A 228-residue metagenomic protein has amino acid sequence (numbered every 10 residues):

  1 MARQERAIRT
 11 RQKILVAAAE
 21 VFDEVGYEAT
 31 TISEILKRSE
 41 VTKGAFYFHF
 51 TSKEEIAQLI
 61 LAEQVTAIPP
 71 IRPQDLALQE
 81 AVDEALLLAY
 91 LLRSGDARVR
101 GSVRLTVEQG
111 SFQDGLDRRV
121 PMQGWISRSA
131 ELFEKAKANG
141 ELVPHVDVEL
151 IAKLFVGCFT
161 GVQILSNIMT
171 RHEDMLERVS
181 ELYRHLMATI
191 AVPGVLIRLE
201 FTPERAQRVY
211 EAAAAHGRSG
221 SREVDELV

Functional and structural regions predicted by a protein language model:
M1-V25, A29-V41, T51-Q58: Basic, helix-initiating cap at the start of DNA-binding domains
Q58-L59, Q163: Short, Lys/Arg-enriched C-terminal cap helix and immediately downstream tail that follows
L59, I68-R98, A152: Hydrophobic alpha-helical connector segments
I68, L92-E134, E141-L142: Short secondary-structure transition hinges
E80-D83, G101, L150-G157, E177 (+2 more regions): Amphipathic alpha-helical interaction segments
D83, L87, S127, E131-A138 (+1 more regions): C-terminal peripheral helix-coil segments that are non-catalytic and often amphipathic
Q123-A152, C158, L165-T170: Hydrophobic alpha-helical bundle segments that form small-molecule/ligand-binding pockets
